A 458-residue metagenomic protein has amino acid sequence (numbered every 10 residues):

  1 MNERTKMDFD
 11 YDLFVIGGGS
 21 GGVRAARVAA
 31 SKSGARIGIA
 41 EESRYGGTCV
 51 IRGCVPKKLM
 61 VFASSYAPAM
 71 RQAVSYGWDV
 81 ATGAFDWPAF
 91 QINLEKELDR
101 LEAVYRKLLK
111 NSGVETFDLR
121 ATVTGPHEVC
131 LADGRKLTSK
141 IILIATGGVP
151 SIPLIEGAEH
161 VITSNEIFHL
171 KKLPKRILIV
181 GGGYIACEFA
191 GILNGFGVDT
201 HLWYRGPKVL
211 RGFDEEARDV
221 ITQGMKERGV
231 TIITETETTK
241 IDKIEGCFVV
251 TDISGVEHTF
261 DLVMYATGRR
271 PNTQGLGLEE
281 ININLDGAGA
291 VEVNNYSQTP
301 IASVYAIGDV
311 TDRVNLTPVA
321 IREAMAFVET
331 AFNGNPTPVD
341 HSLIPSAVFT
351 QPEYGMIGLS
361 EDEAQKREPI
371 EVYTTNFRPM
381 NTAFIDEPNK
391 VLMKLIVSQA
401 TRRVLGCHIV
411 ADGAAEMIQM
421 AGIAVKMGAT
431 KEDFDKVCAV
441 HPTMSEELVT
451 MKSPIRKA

Functional and structural regions predicted by a protein language model:
N2-Y11, V28-A35, A40-L173, G206-L210 (+5 more regions): Glycine-rich flavin
M7-G19, L173-G183: Beta1/beta-strand and adjacent pyrophosphate-binding region of the FAD-binding site in flavoprotein oxidoreductases
F14-I16, A121, L137-G147, I179-V180 (+3 more regions): Short hydrophobic core segments
I16-G21, A25-S43, T48, V55 (+5 more regions): Flexible, glycine-rich terminal cap/loop adjacent to redox cofactors in electron-transfer oxidoreductases
G17-S20, E42-S43, V180-G183, F213 (+1 more regions): Glycine-rich Rossmann-fold phosphate-binding loop(s) that bind the pyrophosphate of adenine dinucleotide cofactors
G22, G183-A186, A320: Catalytic nucleophile loop
C54, I144-R205, E279-I281, L285-Y296 (+1 more regions): Glycine-rich dinucleotide-binding loop and its adjacent helix/turn
E159-P174, E257-N333: FAD-site-proximal beta/loop scaffold in flavoenzymes
